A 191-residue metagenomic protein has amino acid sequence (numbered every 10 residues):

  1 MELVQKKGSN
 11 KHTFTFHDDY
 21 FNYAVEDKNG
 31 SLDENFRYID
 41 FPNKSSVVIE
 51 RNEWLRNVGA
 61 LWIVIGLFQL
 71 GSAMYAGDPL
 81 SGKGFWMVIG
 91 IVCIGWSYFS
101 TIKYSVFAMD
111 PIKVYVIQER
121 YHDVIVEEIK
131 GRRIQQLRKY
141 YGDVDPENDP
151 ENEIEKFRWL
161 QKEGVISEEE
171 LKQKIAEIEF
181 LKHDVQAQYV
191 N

Functional and structural regions predicted by a protein language model:
M1-N35: Short, non-transmembrane cytosolic segments of multipass membrane proteins
E2, K7, D27-G30, G77 (+3 more regions): Residue-level detector of functional hotspots within protein domains
V4-K6, V47-D145: Acidic, Ser/Thr- and proline-rich intrinsically disordered linker/docking segments of eukaryotic scaffolds
D18-D19, D27, D33, D40 (+6 more regions): Acidic-enriched, low-complexity/disordered segments with a strong bias for Aspartate over Glutamate
F21-Y23, D33-R51: Phosphoinositide-dependent membrane-docking surfaces
Q118-N191: Charged, low-complexity cytosol-facing tails and large interhelical loops of integral membrane proteins
